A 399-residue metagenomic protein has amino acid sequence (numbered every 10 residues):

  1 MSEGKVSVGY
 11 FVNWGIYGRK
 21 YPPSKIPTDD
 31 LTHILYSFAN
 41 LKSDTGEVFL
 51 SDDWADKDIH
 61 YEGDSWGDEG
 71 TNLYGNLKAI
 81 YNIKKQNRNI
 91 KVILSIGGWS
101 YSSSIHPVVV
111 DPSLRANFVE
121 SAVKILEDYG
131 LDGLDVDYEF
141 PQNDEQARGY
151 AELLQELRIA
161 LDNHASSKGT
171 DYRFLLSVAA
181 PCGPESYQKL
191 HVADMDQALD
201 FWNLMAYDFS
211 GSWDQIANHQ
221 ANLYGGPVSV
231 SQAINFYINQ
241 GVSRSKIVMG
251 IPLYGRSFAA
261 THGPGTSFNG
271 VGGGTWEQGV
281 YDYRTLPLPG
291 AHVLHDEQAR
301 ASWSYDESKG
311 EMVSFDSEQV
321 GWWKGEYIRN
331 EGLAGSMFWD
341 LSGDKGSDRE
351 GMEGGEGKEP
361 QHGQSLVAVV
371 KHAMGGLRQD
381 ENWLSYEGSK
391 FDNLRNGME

Functional and structural regions predicted by a protein language model:
M1-L126, P360-E399: Glycan-recognition patch characteristic of GH18 chitinases/ENGases and related GlcNAc/peptidoglycan-binding proteins
G4-K5, D30-T32, R88-V92, G130-D132 (+4 more regions): Short, well-ordered coil/turn segments that N-cap beta-strands
V8-G9, T45-E69, E139-L288: Substrate-binding surface in catalytic domains of secreted glycosidases
N13-T28, V109-D128, P184-M195, V230-I234 (+1 more regions): Short, acidic/polar
I34, L94, V136, L157 (+4 more regions): Conserved, mostly hydrophobic/aromatic
Y36-A39, N82-K85, G98, V123-L131 (+6 more regions): Sec-exported extracytoplasmic/periplasmic mature domains
D44-D64, S210-S212, H219, K246 (+2 more regions): Glycan-binding loop/region signatures in secreted carbohydrate-active enzymes
G97, L134-P141: Mobile, glycine-rich extracellular loop/lid and propeptide segments that shape or gate substrate/ligand access
